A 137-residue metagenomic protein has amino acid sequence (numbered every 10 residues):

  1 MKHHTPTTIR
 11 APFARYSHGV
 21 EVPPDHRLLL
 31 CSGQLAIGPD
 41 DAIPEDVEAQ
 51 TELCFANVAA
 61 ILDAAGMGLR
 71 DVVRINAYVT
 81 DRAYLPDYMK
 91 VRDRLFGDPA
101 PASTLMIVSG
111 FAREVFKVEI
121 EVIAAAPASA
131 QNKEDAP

Functional and structural regions predicted by a protein language model:
M1-A56, A60-V73, V79-P137: N-terminal presequence-like segments and the immediate start of the first folded domain
